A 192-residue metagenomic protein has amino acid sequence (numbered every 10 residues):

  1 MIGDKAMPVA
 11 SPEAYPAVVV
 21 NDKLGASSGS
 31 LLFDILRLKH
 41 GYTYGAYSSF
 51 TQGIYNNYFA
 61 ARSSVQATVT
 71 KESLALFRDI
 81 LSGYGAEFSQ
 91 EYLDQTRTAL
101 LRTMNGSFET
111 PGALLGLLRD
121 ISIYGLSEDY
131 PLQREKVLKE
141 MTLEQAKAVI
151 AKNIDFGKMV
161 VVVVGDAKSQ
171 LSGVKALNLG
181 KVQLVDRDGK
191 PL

Functional and structural regions predicted by a protein language model:
M1-I35, L74, V160-L192: His/Glu-rich zincin catalytic helix
M1-P8, A17-V20, D34-G85, Q90-E144 (+2 more regions): M16 family metallopeptidases and their MPP-like homologs
